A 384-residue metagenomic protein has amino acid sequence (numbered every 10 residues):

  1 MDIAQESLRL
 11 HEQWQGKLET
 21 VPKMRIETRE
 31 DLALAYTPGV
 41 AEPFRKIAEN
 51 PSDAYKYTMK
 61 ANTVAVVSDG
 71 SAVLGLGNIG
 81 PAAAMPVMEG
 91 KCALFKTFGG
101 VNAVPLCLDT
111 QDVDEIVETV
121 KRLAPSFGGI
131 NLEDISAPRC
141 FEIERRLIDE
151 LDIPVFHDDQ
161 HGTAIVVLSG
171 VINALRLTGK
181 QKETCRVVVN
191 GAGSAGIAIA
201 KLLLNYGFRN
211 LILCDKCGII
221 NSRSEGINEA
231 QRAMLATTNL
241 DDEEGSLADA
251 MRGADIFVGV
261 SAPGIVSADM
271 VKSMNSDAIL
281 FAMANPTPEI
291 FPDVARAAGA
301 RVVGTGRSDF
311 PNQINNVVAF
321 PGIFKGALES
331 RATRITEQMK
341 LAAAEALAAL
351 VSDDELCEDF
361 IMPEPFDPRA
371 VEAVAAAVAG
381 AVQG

Functional and structural regions predicted by a protein language model:
M1-V155, A375, G380-A381: N-terminal ligand-binding/catalytic initiation module
Y55-K60, K96-T97, R122-A124, I148-D149 (+7 more regions): Solvent-exposed alpha-helices and their adjacent loops that cap or buttress functional pockets in soluble metabolic
D69-S71, I79, L108-D109, D134-A137 (+5 more regions): Short, ordered loop/turn segments at secondary-structure junctions
L74, I79-K96, H157, H161 (+1 more regions): Glycine-rich phosphate/diphosphate-binding loop of Rossmann-like nucleotide-binding domains
P105, N131-D134, V155-D158, V189 (+4 more regions): General beta-strand structural signal in soluble alpha/beta enzymes
D158-D159, A282-G384: Adenosine-phosphate binding glycine-rich loop
R232-R301, R307-D309: Rossmann-like adenosine-cofactor binding region
